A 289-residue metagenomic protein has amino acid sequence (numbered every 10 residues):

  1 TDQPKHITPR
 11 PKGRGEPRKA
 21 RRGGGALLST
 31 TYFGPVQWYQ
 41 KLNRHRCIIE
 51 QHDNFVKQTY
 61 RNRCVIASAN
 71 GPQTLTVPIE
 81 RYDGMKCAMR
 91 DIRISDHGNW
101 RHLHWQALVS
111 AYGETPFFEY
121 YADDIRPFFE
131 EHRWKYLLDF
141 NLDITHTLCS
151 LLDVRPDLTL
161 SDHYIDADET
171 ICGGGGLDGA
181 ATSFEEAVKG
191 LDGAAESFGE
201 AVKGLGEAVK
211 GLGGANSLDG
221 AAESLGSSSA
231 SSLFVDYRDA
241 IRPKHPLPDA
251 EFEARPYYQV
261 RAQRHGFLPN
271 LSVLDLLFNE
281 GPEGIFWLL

Functional and structural regions predicted by a protein language model:
D2, H6, N216-D219: Intrinsic-disorder-associated, low-complexity terminal segments enriched in Asp/Asn/His/Tyr and depleted of Lys/Arg
Q3, P9-R10, F184: Serine/threonine-rich, low-complexity intrinsically disordered segments
G13-G15: Glycine-biased, low-complexity coil/linker segments
A20-D192, F198, G204-L205, G211 (+1 more regions): Residues lining hydrophobic/aromatic ligand-binding pockets adjacent to catalytic sites
